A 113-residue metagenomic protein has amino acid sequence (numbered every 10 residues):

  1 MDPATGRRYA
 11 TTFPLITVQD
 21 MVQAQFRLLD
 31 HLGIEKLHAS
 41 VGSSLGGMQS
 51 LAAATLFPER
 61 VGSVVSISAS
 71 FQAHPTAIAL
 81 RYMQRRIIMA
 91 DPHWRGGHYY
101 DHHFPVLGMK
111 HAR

Functional and structural regions predicted by a protein language model:
M1-M48, T55, E59-F71, T76-Y82: Gly/Pro-rich cap/lid or specificity-loop segments adjacent to the active site
R60-G62, S66-R113: Alpha/beta-hydrolase-fold enzymes
